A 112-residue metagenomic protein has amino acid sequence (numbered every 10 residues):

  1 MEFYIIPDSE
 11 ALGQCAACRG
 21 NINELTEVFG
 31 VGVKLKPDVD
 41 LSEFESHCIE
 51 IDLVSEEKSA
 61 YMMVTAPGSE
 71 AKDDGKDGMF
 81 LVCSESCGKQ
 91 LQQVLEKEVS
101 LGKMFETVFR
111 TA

Functional and structural regions predicted by a protein language model:
M1: OB-fold ssDNA-binding interfaces and closely related basic DNA-contact patches used across DNA replication/repair
S9-D73: Short recognition patches in nucleic-acid-associated and regulatory proteins
L12-C15, F80, S84: Residues immediately within or flanking Cys/His clusters that coordinate Zn2+ in small zinc-binding modules
R19, S84-G88: Cys/His-coordinated zinc-binding microdomains
N23, G88, Q92: Short functional micro-motifs and their immediate structural scaffolds
L95-V99: Membrane-interfacial segments
S100-A112: Acidic, proline/glycine-rich low-complexity IDRs
